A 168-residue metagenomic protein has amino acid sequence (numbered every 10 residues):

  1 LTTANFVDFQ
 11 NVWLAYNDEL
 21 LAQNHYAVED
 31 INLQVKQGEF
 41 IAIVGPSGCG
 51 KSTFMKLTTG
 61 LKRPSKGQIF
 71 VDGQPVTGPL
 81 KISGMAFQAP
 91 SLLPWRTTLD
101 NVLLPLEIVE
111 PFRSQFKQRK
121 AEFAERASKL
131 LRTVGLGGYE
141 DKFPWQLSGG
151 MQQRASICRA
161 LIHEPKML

Functional and structural regions predicted by a protein language model:
V44-P46: The feature captures the beta-strand-to-loop junction immediately N-terminal to the Walker
T59: Helix-to-loop junction immediately C-terminal to a conserved catalytic motif
G67-G78: Conserved ABC transporter NBD signature motif
P79, L99, R132, E140-F143: Signature (C-motif/LSGGQ) region and adjacent switch/coupling loops of ABC-type ATPase nucleotide-binding domains
L103, E107-E110, Q115-Y139: Conserved ABC ATPase "signature" region
K142-W145, H163: Conserved signature/switch motifs of ABC ATPase nucleotide-binding domains
I157: Hydrophobic anchor residue at the start of the ABC signature
